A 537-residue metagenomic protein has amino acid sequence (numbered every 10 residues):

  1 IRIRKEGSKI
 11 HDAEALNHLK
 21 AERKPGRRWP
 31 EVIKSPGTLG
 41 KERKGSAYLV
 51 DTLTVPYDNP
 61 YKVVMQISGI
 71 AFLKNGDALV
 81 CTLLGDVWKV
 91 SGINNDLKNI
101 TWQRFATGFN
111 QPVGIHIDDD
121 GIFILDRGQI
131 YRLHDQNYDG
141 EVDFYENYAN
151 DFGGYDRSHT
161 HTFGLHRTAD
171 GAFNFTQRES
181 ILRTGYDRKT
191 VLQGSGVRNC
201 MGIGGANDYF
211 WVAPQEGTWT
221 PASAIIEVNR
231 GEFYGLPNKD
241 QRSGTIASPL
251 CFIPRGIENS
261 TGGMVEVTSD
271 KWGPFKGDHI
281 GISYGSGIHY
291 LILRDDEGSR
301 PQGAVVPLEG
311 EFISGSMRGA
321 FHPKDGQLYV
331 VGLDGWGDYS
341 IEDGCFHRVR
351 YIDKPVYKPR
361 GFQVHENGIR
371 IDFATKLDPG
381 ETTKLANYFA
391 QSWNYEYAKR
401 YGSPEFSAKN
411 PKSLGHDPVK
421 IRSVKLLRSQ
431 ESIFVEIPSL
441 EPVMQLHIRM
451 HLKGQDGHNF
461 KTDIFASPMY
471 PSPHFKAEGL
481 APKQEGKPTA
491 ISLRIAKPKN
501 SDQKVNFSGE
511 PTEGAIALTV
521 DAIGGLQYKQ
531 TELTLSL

Functional and structural regions predicted by a protein language model:
I1-A21: Beta-strand-rich recognition/accessory modules
A15-R370, P379: Beta-propeller domains with acidic blade repeats across secreted/periplasmic ectodomains and cytosolic WD/CNH propellers
D353-K358, D378, H447-S492: Acidic, Ser/Thr/Gly/Pro-rich low-complexity segments and short DxT(G/T)-type signature motifs
R370-K376, E436: Short edge beta-strand/loop segments characteristic of extracellular beta-sandwich folds
K376-S423, R449-G454, T462-S467: Short, surface-exposed alpha-helix to beta-strand junction/turn motifs within ectodomains of secreted and cell-envelope
R428-F434: Aromatic sugar-binding surface patches on proteins that engage polysaccharides or sugar-phosphate polymers
P438-M444: Surface-exposed, short loops/turns at beta-strand junctions within beta-sandwich domains
Q484-L537: Extracellular glycan-associated modules
